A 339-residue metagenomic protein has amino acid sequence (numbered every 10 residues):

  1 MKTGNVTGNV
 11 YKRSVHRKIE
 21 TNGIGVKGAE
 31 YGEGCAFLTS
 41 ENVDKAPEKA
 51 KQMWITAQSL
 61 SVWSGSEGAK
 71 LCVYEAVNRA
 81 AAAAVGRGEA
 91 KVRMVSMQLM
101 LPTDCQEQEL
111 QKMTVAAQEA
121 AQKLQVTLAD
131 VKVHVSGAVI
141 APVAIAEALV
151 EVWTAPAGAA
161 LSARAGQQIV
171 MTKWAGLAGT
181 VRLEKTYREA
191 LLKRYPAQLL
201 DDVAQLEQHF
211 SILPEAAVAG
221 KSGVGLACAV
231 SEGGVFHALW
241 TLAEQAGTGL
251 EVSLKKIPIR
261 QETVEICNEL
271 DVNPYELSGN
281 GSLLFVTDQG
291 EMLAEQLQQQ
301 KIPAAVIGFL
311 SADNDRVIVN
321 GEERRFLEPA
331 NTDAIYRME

Functional and structural regions predicted by a protein language model:
K2-H16, Q298-E339: Acidic, Ser/Thr/Pro-rich beta/coil linker or hinge segments at domain junctions
G4-M171: Glycine-rich phosphate/pyrophosphate-binding loop regions near the starts of catalytic domains
L71, K185-E189, W240-G247, N268-L270 (+1 more regions): Short, solvent-exposed amphipathic alpha-helical segments in soluble enzyme and RNA/protein-processing domains
M97-M100, V131-S136, W174, S231-G233 (+3 more regions): Short, ordered loop/turn segments at secondary-structure junctions
P102-D104, V203-S278: Active-site-proximal betaalpha loop/short-helix elements that scaffold phosphoryl/nucleotidyl transfer chemistry
W153-Q205: Phosphate/diphosphate-binding glycine-rich loops and adjacent basic-rich segments that engage nucleotide
V230-S231, G249-P258, E276-S278, A294-G321: Beta-strand->loop->alpha-helix junctions that form or flank phosphate-binding loops in nucleotide-handling enzymes
V286-M292: Helix N-cap motif at beta-to-alpha junctions
